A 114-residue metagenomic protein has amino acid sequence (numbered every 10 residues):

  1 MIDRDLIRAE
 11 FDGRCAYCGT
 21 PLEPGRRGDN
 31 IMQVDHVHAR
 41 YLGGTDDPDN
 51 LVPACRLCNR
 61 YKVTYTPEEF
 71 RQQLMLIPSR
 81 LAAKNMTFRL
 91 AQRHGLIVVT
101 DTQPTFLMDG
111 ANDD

Functional and structural regions predicted by a protein language model:
M1-D3, Y41-L42: A generic local structural motif
I2-L6, E10, T20-R26, D49-V52 (+1 more regions): Extended charged
C15-C18, C55: Short cysteine-rich clusters marking metal-coordination/redox-active sites
P24-Y41: Short recognition patches in nucleic-acid-associated and regulatory proteins
M32, V52-P53: A broad, low-specificity signal marking well-ordered, structured residues that form hydrophobic/aromatic
V37, R56-R60: Beta-hairpin (beta-strand-turn-beta-strand) motif
V37-L51: Short linker/helix segments within small regulatory modules
